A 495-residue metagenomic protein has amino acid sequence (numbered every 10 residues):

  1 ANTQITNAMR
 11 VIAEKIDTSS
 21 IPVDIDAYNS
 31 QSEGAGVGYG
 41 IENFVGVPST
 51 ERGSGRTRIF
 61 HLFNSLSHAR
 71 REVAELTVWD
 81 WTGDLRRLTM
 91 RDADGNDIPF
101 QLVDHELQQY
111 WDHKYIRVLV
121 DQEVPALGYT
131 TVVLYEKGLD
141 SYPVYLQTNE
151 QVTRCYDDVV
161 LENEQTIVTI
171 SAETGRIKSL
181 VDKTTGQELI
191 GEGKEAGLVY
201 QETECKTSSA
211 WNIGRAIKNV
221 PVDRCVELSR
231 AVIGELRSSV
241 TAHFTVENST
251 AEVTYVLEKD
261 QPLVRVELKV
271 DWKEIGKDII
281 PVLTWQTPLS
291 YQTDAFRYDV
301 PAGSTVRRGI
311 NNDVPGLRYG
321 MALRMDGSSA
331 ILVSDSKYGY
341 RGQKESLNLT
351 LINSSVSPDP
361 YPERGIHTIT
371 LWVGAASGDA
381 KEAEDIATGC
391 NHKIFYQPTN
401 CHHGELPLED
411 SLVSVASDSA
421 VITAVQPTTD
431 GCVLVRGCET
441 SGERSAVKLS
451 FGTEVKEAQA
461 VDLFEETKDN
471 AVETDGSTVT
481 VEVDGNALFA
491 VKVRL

Functional and structural regions predicted by a protein language model:
T6, R10-L495: C-terminal (or distal) subdomains of carbohydrate-active enzymes
